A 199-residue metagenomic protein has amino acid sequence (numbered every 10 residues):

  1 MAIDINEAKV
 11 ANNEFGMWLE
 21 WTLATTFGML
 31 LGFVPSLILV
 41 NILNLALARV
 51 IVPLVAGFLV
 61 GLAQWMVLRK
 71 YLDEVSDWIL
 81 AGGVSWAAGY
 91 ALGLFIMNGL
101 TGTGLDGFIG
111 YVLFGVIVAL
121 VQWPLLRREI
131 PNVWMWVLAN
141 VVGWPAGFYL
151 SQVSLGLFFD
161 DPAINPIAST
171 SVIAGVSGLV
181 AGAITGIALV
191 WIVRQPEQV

Functional and structural regions predicted by a protein language model:
A2-V199: Juxtamembrane/disordered regions of integral membrane proteins
